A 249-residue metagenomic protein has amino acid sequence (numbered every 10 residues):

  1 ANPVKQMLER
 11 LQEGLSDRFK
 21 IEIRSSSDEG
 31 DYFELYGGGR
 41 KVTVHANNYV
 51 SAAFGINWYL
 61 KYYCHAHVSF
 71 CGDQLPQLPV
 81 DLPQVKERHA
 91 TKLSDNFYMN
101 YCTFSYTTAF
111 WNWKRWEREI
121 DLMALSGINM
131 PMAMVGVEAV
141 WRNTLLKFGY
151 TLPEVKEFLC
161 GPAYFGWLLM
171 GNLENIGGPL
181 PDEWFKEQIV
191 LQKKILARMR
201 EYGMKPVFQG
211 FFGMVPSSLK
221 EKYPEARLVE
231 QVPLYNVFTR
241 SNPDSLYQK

Functional and structural regions predicted by a protein language model:
A1-L93: Contiguous, structured surface segment used for ligand recognition
R24-S26, G38-H45, Y49, Q74-L75 (+2 more regions): Aromatic-lined carbohydrate-binding surfaces of glycoside hydrolases
